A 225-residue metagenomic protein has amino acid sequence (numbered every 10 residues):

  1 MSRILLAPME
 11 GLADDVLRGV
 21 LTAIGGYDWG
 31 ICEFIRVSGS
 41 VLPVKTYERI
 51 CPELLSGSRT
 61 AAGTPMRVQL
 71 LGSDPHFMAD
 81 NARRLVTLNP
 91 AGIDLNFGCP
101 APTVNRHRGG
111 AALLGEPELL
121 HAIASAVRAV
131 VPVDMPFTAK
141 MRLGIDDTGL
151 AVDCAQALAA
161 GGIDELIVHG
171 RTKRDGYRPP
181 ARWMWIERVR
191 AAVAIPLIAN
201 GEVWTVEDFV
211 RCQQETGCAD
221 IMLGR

Functional and structural regions predicted by a protein language model:
M1-R225: Flavin-dependent oxidoreductase catalytic cores
